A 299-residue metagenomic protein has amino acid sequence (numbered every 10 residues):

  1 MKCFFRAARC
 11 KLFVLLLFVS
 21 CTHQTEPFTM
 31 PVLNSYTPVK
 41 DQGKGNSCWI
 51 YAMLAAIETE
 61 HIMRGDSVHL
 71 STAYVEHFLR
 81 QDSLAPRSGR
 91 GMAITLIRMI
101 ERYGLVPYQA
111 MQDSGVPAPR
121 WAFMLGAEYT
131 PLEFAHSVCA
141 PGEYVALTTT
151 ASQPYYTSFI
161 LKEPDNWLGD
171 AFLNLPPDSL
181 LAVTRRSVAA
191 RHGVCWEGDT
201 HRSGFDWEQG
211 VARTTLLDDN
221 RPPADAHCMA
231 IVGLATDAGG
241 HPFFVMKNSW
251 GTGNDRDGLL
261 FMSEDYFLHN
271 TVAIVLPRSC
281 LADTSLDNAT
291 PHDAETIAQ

Functional and structural regions predicted by a protein language model:
K2-L12: Bacterial N-terminal signal peptides that target proteins for export
T25-P31: N-terminal regions that are enriched for targeting/export leaders and immediately downstream pro/stem segments
T37, Y129-Q299: Active-site signature of cysteine proteases
P38, Q42-G45, A55-R87: Post-signal peptide N-terminal segment of secreted/secretory-pathway proteins
G43-E58, P86-R98, H227-C228: Active-site nucleophilic cysteine motif
S47-I50, A73-H77, L96-M99, P107-Q109 (+4 more regions): Structural recognition of the beta-strand scaffold that forms the well-ordered cores of secreted hydrolase catalytic
V68-V138: Papain-like cysteine protease catalytic cores
